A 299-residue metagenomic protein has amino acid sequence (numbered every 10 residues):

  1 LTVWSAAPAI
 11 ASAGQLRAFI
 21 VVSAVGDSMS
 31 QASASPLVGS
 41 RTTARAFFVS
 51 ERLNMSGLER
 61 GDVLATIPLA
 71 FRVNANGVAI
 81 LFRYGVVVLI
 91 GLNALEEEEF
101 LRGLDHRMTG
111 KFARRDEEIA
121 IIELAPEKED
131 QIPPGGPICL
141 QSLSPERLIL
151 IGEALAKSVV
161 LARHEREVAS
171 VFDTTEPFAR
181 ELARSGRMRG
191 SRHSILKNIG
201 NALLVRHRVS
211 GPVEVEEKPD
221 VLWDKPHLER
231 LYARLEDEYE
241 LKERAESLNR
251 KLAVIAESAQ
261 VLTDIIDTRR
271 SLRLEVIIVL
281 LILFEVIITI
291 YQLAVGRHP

Functional and structural regions predicted by a protein language model:
W4-S5, S12, R17, S23 (+1 more regions): Low-acidity, Ser/Thr- and Arg-rich intrinsically disordered low-complexity segments
G26-Q141: Short Lys/Arg-enriched alpha/beta "domain-start" segment
L95, L155, V159, L204: Charged, alpha-helix-enriched surfaces in structured cytosolic catalytic cores of large nucleotide-utilizing machines
E99-F100, V160, H164-E167, V205 (+1 more regions): Hydrophobic side chains in well-ordered alpha-helices
R102-T109, R166, S170-D173, E214: Short, intrinsically disordered, mixed-charge
K128-L196: Juxtamembrane/interface alpha-helical elements of multi-pass membrane proteins
A179, A183-R297: Membrane-associated alpha-helical segments
